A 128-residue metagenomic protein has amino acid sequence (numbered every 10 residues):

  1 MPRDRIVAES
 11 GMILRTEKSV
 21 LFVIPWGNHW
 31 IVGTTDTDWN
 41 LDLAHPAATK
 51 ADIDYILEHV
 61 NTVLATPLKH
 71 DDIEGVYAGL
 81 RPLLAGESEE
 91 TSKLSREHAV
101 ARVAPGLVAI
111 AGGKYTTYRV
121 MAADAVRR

Functional and structural regions predicted by a protein language model:
M1-R128: C-terminal catalytic lobe of FAD-dependent flavoproteins
